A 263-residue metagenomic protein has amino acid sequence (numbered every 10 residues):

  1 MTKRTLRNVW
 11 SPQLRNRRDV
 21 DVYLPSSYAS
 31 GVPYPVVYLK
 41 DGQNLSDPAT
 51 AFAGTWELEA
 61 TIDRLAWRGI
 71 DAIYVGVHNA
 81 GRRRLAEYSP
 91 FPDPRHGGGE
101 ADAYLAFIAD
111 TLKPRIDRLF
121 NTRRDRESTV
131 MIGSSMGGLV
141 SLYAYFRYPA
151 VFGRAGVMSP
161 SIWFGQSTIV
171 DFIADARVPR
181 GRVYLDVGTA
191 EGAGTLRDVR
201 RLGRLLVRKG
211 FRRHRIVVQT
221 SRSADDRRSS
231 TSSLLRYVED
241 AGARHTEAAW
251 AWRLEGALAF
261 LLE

Functional and structural regions predicted by a protein language model:
M1-E263: Non-catalytic cap/lid and distal C-terminal segments of serine-dependent acyl enzymes
